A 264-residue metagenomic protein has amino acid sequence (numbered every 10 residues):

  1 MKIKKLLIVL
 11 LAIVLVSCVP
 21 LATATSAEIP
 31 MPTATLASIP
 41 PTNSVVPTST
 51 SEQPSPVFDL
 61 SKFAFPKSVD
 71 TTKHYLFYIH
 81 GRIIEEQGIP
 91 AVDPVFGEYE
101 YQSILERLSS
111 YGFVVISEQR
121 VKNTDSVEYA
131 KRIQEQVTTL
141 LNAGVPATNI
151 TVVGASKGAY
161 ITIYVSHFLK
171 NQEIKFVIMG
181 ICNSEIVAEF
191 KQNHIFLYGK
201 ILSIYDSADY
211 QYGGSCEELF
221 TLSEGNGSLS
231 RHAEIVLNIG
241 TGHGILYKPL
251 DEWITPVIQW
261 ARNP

Functional and structural regions predicted by a protein language model:
L6-V14: Sec-dependent N-terminal signal peptides
C18-V57: Ser/Thr-rich, Proline-interspersed low-complexity disordered segments
L60, A64-R107: Short, surface-exposed "cap/lid" segments of acyl-processing enzymes
I79, L229-P264: C-terminal catalytic histidine-bearing segment of alpha/beta-hydrolase fold enzymes
E100-Q102, K122-A147: Alpha/beta-hydrolase active-site loop
L105-T124: Conserved alpha/beta-hydrolase
V153-T162: Gly/Ala-rich beta-loop-alpha elbow adjacent to hydrolase catalytic centers
K175-H243: The feature captures the conserved acid-bearing segment of alpha/beta-hydrolase catalytic domains
